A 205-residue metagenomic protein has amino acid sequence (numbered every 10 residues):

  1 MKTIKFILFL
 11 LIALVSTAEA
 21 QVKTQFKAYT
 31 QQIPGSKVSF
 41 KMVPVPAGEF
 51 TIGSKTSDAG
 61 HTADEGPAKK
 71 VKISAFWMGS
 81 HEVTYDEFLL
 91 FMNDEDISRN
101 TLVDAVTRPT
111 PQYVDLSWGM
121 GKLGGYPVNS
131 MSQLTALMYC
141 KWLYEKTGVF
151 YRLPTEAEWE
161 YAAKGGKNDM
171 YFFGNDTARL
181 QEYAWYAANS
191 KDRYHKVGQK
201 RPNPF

Functional and structural regions predicted by a protein language model:
I4-L14: Sec-dependent N-terminal signal peptides
A18-V22: Boundary at the C-terminal end of the N-terminal hydrophobic targeting segment
F26-F40: Short aromatic-glycine motifs in intrinsically disordered, low-complexity regions
Q31, S54-I73, R193-R201: Short, polar loop/linker segments at the starts of domains and inter-domain junctions
V38-I52: Mature N-terminal segment immediately following signal peptide/propeptide cleavage in secreted/periplasmic
K41, V149-F150, R201-F205: Short loop/turn microsegments at loop-to-beta-strand junctions
E49-H61, K72-F173, E182: Active-site microenvironments of metalloenzymes and redox enzymes
Q181-F205: Short, well-ordered junction/capping motifs at the entry into regular secondary structure
